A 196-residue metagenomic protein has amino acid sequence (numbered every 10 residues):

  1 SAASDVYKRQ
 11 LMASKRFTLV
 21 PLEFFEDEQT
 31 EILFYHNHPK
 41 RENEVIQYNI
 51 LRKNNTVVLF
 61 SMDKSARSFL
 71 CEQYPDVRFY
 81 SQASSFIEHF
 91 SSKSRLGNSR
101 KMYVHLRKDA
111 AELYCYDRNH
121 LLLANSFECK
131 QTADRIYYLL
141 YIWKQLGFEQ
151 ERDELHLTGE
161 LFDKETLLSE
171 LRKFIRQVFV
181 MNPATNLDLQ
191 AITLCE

Functional and structural regions predicted by a protein language model:
A2-Y7: Short, small-residue-biased leader/transition segments that mark boundaries at the very start of proteins
K8-M12, F79-S81, Y103, V180: A structural signal for short, well-ordered beta-strand segments and their strand-loop junctions that often border
L11-K15, F60, A83, R107 (+1 more regions): Structural motif
A13, L22, Y116-R118, P183: Surface loops and adjacent helix of pleckstrin homology
R16-R78: Hydrophobic alpha-helical segments and helix pairs
L19-V20, F69, E88-H89, T166-L167: Phosphate- and divalent-cation-binding pockets in alpha/beta enzyme and binding domains that engage nucleotide-derived
I50-F148: Small-residue (GG/TT-enriched) beta-loop-alpha framework at ligand/catalytic clefts
H120-C195: Accessory, usually C-terminal, subdomains that scaffold auxiliary metal cofactors
